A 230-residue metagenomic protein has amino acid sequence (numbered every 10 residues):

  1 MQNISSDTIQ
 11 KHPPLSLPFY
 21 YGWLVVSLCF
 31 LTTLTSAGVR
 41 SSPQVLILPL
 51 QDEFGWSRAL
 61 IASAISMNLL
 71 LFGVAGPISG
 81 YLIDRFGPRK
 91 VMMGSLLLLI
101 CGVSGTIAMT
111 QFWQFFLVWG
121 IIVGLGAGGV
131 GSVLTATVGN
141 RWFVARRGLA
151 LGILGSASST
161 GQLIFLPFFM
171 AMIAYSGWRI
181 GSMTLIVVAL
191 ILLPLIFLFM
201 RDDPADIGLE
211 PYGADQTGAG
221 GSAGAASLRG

Functional and structural regions predicted by a protein language model:
Q2-T32, A37, S227-L228: Cytosolic juxtamembrane N-terminal segment immediately preceding the first transmembrane helix of multi-pass
Y21-I61, A75-S79, L166: Extracytoplasmic
G55, G87, A108-W113, F143-V144: Helix-breaking motifs and short loop linkers at transmembrane-helix boundaries and internal kinks in secondary membrane
S66-Y81: Central cavity-lining transmembrane alpha-helices of secondary-active solute carriers, predominantly the Major
L97-Q111: C-terminal ends and interior cores of transmembrane alpha-helices in multi-pass membrane transporters/permeases
W119-S156: Cytoplasmic helix-loop-helix junction between adjacent transmembrane helices in 12-TM secondary transporters
L154-I207: Helix-loop-helix hairpin linking two adjacent transmembrane segments in secondary transporters
